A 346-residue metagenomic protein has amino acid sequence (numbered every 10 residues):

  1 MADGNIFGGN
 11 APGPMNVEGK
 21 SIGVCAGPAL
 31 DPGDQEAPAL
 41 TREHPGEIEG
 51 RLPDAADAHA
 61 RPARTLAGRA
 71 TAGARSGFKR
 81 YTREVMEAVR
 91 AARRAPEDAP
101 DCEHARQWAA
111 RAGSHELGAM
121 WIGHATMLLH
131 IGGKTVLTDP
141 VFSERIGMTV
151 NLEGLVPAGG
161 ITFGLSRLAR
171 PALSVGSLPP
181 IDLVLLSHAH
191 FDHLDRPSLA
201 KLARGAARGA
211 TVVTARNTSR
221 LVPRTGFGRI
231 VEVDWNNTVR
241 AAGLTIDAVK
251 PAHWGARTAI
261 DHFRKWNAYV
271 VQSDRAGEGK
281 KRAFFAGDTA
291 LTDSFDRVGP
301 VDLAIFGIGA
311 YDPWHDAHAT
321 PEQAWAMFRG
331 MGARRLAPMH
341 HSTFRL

Functional and structural regions predicted by a protein language model:
M1-S177, Q272-S273, E278-G287, D302-I308: Metallo-beta-lactamase
G27, G50, R64, G164-L168 (+4 more regions): Cap/insert and terminal regions of metallo-dependent hydrolase folds
G123-H124, T214-L221, N236: Short, polar loop motifs at secondary-structure junctions
A125-G132, R240-D302, H315-D316, Q323: Catalytic core of the metallo-beta-lactamase
L129, D139, H188, D195 (+4 more regions): Divalent metal-coordination and catalytic microenvironments
P140-F142, A189, N217, P251-H253 (+3 more regions): Active-site metal-binding loops of divalent metal-dependent hydrolases
M148-V213, R229, P300-I305: Active-site metal-binding motif and surrounding structural segment of the metallo-beta-lactamase
L221-D234: Helix-loop-beta element that forms the nucleotide-linked donor phosphate-binding surface in glycosyltransferases
